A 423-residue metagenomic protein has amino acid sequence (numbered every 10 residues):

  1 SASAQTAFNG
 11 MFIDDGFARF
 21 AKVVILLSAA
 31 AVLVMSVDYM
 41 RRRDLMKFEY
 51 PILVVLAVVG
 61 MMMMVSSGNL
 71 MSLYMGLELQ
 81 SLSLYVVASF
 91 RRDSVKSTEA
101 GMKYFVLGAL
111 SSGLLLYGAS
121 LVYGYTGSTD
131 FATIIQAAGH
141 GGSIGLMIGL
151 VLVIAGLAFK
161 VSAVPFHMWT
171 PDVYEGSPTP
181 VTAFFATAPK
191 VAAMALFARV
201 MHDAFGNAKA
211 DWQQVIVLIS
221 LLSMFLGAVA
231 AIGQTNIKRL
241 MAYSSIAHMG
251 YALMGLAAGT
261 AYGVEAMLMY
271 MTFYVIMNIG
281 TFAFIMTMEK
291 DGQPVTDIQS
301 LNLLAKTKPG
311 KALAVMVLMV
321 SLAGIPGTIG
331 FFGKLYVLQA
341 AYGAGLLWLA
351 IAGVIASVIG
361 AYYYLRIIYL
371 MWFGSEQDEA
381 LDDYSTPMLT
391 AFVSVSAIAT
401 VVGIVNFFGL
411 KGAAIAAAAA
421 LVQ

Functional and structural regions predicted by a protein language model:
S1-Q423: Alpha-helical transmembrane segments of multi-pass membrane proteins predominantly involved in bioenergetics
